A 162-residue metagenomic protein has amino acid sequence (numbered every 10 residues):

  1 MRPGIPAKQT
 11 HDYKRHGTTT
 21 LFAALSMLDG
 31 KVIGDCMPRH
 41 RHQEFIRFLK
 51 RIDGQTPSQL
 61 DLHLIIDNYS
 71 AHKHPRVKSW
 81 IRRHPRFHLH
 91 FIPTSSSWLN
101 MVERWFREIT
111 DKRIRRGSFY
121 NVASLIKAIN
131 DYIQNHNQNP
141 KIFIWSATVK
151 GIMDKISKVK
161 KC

Functional and structural regions predicted by a protein language model:
M1-K50, K150-K160: Extended, low-complexity cationic-aromatic segments
A7-K14, I81-M101, G117-F119: RNase H-like polynucleotidyl transferase catalytic core
V32, V102-S124, N135-N137: Active-site proximal helix-loop segment of RNase H-like, two-metal nucleases, encompassing DDE(D)
H40-R41, L64-P75, T94-L99: Acidic, metal-coordinating catalytic cores used for nucleic-acid/nucleotide bond scission and strand-transfer chemistry
L60-D61: Short coil/turn segments at beta-strand junctions that form active-site/ligand-binding loops
S124-D131, N135-C162: C-terminal domain-tail junction helix/linker
